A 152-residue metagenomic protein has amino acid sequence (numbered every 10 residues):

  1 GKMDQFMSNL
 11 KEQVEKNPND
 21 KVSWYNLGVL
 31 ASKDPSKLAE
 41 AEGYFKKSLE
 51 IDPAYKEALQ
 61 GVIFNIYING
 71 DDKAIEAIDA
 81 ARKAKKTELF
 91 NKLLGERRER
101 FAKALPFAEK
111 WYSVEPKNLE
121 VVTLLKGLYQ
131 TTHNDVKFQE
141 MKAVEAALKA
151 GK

Functional and structural regions predicted by a protein language model:
Q13, K47-S48, W111, E145: Canonical positions in the second alpha-helix
I68-F107: Short coil/linker segments at helix-helix boundaries
